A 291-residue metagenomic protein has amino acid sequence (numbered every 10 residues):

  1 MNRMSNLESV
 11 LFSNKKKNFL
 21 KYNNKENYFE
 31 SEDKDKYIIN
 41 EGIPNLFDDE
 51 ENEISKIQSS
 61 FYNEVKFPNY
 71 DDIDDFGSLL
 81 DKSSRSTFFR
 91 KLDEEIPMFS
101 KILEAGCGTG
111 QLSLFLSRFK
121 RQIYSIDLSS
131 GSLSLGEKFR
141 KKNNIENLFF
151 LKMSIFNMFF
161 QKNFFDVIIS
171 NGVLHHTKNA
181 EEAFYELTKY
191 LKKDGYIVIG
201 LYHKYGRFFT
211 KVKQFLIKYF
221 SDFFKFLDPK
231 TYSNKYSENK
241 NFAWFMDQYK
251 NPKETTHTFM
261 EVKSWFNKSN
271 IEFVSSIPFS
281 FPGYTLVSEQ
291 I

Functional and structural regions predicted by a protein language model:
N2-V65: N-terminal auxiliary segments of SAM/dcSAM-dependent transferases
D74-F99: Conserved alpha-helix/loop element of class I SAM-dependent methyltransferases that forms part of the SAM/SAH-binding
K101-L103, Q111-N157: Class I SAM-dependent methyltransferase SAM/SAH-binding core
F156-V167: A short acidic, Gly/Pro-enriched loop at the edge of an enzyme's catalytic core that lines a small-molecule cofactor
V167-N179: A short SAM/SAH-binding and catalytic strip from SAM-dependent methyltransferases
E181-K193: A short glycine-rich, Lys/Arg-flanked "PGG" loop and its adjoining helix->strand segment in the class I
Y196-P229: Conserved class I S-adenosyl-L-methionine
E238-I291: Rossmann-like AdoMet/SAM-dependent catalytic core
